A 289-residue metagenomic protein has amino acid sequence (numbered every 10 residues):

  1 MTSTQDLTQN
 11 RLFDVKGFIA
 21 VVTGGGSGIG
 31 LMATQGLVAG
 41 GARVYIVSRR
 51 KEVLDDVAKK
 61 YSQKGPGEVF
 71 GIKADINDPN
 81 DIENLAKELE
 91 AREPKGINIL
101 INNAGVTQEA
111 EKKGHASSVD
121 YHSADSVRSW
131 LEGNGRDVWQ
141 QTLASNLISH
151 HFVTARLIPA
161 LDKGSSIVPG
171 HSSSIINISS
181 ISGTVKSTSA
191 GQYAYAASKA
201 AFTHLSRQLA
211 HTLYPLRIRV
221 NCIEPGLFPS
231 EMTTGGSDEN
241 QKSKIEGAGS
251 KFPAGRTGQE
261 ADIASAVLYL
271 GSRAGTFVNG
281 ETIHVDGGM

Functional and structural regions predicted by a protein language model:
R11, K59, G114-S117, S189-A190 (+2 more regions): A glycine/serine/threonine-rich, flexible loop-to-helix segment that serves as the NAD(P) cofactor-binding "lid"
I19, G24-G28: Conserved glycine-rich cofactor-binding loop
G40-D56: Conserved glycine-rich Rossmann-like NAD(P)H-binding loop of the short-chain dehydrogenase/reductase
K51-E52, K73-E88: The beta1-alpha1 cofactor-binding region of Rossmann-like NAD(H)/NADP(H)-dependent oxidoreductases
P94, R256-V285: C-terminal substrate-recognition "lid" of short-chain dehydrogenase/reductases
V106, K112-L143, H151, I158-P215 (+1 more regions): Catalytic loop of short-chain dehydrogenase/reductase
Y214-R219, V278-G280: Short, small/polar-rich loop/turn modules that mediate ligand/substrate recognition or access, typified
